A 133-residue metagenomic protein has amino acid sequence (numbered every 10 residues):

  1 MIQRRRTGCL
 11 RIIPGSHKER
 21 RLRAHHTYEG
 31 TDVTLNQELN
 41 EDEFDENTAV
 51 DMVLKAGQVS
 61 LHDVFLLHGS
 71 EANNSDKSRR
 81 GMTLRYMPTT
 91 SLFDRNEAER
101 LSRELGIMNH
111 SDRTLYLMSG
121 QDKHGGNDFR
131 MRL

Functional and structural regions predicted by a protein language model:
M1, I12, L84-Y86: Hydrophobic side chains in beta-strands
Q3-E71: Double-stranded beta-helix
F65-L133: Non-heme Fe(II)/2-oxoglutarate
